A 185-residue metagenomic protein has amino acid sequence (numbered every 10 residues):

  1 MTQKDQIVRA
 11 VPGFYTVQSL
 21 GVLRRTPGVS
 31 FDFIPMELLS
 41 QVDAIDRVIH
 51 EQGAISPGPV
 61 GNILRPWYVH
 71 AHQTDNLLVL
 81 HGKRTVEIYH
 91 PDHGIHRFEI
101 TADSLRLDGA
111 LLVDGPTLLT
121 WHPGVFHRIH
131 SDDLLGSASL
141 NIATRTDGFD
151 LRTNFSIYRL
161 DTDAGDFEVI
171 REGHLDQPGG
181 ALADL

Functional and structural regions predicted by a protein language model:
M1-D114, D133-S137, I142-L185: Active-site region of the double-stranded beta-helix
P116-I129: Histidine-centered metal-chelating micro-motifs
